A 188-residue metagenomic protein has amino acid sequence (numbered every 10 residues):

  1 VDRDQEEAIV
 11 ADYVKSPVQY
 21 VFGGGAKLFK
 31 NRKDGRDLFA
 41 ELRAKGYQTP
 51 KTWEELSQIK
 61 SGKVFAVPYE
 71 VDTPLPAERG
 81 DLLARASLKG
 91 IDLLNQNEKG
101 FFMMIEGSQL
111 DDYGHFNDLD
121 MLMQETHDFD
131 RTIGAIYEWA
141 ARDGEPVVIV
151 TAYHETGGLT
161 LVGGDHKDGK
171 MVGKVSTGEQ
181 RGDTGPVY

Functional and structural regions predicted by a protein language model:
D2-Y188: A post-motif C-terminal structural segment
